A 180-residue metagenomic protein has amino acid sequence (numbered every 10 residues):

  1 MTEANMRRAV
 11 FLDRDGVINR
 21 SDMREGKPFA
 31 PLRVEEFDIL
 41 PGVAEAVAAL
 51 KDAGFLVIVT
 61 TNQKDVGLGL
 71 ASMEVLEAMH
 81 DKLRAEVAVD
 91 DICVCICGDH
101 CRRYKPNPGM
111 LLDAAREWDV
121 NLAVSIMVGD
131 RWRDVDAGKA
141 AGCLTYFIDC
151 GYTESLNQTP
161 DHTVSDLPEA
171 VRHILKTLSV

Functional and structural regions predicted by a protein language model:
T2-I58: Active-site neighborhood of HAD-like aspartate-dependent phosphohydrolases
T2-R8, M73-D91, H100-M127, R131-V180: Asp-based, Mg2+/Mn2+-dependent phosphohydrolase catalytic module
V17, K64-D65, R133: Short, solvent-exposed loop/turn segments at secondary-structure junctions
N19-S21, G26, L68, D136 (+2 more regions): Conserved protein kinase catalytic core
D22, T61, C93-C95, I126 (+1 more regions): Short loop/turn and capping residues at structural boundaries
K27-A30, D65-G69, G98-R102, E154-N157: A short acidic, helix-capping loop that chelates divalent metal ions and anchors anionic groups
V34-D38, A71, R102: Short, surface-exposed alpha-helical recognition segments that flank or form part of ligand/macromolecule-binding
V43-H80, V89-G98, G138: Substrate-recognition element of Asp-dependent hydrolases with the DxDx(T/V) motif
